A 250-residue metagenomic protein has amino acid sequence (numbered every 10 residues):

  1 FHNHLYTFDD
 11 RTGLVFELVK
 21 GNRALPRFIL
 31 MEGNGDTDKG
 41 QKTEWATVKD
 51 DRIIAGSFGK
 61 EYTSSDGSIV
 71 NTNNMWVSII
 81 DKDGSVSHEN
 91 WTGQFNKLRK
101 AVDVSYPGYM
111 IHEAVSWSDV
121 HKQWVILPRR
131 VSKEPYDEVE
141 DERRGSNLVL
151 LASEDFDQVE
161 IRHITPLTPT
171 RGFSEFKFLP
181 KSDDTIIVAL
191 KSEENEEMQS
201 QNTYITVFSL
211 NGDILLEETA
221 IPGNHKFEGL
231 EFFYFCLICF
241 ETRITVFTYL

Functional and structural regions predicted by a protein language model:
F1-L250: Sequence/structural signature of beta-propeller domains
